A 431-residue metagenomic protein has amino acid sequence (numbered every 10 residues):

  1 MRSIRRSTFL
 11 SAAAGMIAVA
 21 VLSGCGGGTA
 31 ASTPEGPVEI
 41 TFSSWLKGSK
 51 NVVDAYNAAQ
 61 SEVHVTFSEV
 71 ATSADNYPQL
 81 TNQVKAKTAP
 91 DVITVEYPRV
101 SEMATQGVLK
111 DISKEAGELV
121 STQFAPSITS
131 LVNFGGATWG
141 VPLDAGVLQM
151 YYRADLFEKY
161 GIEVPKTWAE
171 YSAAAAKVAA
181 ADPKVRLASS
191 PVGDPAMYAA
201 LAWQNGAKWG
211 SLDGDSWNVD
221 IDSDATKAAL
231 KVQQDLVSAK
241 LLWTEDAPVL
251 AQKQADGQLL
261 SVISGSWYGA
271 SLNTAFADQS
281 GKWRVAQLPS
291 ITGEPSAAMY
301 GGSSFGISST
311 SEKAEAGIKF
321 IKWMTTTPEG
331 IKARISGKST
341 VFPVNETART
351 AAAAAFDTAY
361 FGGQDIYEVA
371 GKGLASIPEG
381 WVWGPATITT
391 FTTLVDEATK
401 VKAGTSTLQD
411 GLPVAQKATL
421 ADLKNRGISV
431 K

Functional and structural regions predicted by a protein language model:
R2-V100, T292, A316, A386 (+3 more regions): Conserved N-terminal structural module of periplasmic/extracytoplasmic solute-binding proteins
E69-Q79, P98, W168-A173, W243-D256: Short helix-initiation/N-cap motifs at beta->coil->alpha
N82, P90-D91, V120-L156, R186 (+2 more regions): A structural signal for short loop-to-beta-strand junctions that line the ligand-binding cleft of periplasmic/secreted
Y97-L148, L201, K282-A286: Hinge/lid segment of periplasmic solute-binding proteins
K110-P126, R186-V192, A207-A228, T274-D278 (+4 more regions): Short, solvent-exposed loop/beta-turn-alpha elements that line the ligand-binding surface or hinge of extracytoplasmic
G135-L143, L148, A169-N218, A225 (+1 more regions): Extracytoplasmic/periplasmic solute-binding protein
A175, D215-T244: Glycine-centered hinge/linker elements that transmit conformational signals in sensory and ligand-binding systems
Y268-Q279, I291-T392, R426, V430-K431: C-terminal lobe and pocket-closing loops of periplasmic/extracytoplasmic Venus-flytrap solute-binding proteins
